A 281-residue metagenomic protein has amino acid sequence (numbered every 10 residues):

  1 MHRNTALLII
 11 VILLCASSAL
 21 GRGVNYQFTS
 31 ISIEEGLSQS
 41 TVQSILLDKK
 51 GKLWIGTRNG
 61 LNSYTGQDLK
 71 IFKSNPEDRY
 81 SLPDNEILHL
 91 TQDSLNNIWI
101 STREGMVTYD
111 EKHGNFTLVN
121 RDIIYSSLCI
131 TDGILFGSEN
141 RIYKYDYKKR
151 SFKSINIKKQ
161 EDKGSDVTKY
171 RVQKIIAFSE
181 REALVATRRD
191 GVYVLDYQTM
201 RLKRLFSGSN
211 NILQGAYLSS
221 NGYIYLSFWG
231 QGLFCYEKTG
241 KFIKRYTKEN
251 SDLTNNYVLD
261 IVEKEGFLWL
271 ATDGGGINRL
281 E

Functional and structural regions predicted by a protein language model:
M1-E281: Carboxylate-rich, polar loop motifs that coordinate divalent cations or form catalytic acidic clusters
